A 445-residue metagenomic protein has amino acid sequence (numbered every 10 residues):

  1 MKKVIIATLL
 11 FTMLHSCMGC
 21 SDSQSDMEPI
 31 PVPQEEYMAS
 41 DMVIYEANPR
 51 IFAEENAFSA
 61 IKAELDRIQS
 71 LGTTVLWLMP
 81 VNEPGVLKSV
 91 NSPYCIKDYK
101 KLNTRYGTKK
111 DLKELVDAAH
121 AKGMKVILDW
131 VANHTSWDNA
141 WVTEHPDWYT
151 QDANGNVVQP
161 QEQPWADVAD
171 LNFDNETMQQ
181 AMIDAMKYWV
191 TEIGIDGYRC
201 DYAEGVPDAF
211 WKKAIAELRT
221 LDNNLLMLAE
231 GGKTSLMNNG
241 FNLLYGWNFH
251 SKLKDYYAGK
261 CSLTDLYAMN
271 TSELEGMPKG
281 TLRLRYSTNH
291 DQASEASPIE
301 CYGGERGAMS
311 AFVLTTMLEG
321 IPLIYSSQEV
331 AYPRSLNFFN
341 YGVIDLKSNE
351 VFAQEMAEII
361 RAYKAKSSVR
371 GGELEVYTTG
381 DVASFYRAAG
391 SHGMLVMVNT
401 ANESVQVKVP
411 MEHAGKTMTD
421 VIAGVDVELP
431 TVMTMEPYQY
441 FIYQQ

Functional and structural regions predicted by a protein language model:
V4-M13: Sec-dependent N-terminal signal peptides
L14-Y37: Bacterial Sec-dependent N-terminal signal peptides
E28, V32, T191, D201-Y286 (+7 more regions): Active-site-proximal helices and loops of the catalytic beta/alpha 8
I30-V75, M79-I193, K213-D222, L226: Substrate-binding/active-site clefts of carbohydrate-active enzymes
W77-S89, D129-D138, D201-P207, E230-T234 (+2 more regions): Short, solvent-exposed turn/loop segments enriched in Gly/Ser/Thr/Pro and often Arg
F312-P333: Substrate-binding cleft of secreted/luminal carbohydrate-active enzymes
M397-A401: Asparagine-centered strand-capping/turn motif at beta-strand->loop junctions
L429-Q445: C-terminal beta-strand-rich structural cap/linker in extracellular carbohydrate-active enzymes
